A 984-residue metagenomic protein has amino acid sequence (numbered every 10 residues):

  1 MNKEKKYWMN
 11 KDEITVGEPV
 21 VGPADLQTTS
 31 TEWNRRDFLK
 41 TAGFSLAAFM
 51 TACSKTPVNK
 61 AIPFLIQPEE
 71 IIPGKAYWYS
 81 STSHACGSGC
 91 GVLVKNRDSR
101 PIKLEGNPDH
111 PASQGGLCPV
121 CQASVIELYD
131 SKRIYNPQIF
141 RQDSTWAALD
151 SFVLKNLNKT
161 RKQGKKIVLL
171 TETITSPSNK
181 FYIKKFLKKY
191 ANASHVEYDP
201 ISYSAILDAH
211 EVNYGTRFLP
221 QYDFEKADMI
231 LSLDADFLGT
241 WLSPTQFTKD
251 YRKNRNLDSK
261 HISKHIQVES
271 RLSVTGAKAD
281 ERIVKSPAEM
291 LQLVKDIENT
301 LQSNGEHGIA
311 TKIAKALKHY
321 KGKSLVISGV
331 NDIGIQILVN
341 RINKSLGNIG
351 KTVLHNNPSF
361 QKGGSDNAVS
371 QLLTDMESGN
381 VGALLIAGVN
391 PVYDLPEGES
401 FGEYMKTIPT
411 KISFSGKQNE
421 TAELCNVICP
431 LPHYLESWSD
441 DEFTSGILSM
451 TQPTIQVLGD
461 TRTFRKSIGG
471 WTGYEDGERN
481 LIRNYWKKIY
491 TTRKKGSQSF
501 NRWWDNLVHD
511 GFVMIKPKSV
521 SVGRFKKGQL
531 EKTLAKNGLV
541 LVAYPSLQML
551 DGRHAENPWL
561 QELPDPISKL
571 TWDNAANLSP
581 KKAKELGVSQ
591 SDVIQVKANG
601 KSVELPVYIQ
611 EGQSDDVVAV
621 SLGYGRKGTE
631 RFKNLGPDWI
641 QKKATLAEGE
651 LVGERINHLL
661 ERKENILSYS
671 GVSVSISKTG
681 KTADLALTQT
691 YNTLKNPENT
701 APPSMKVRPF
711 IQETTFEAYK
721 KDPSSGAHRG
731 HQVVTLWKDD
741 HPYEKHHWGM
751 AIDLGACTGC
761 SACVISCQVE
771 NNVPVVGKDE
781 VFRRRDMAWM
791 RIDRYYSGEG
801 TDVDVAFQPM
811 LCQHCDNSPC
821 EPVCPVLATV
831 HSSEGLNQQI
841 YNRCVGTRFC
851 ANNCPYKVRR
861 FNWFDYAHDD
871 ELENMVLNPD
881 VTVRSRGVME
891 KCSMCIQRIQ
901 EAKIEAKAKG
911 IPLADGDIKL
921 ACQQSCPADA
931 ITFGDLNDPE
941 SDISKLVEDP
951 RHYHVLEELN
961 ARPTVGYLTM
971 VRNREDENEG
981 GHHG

Functional and structural regions predicted by a protein language model:
M1-S303, I428, P564, T571-N577 (+4 more regions): N-terminal export/assembly segments and adjacent metallocofactor-ligating motifs of anaerobic energy-metabolism
D25-T29, V457-S519, D592, D779: N-terminal leader/propeptide and maturation segments of large enzyme subunits in energy/redox metabolism and hydrolases
L149-I167, K189, Q221-M229, I309-S324 (+2 more regions): Glycine-rich phosphate/diphosphate-binding loops that line cofactor/substrate pockets in enzymes
T240-H261, P396-I412, I447-M450: A short, gly/pro- and small-residue-rich
K321-K323, S328-I386, V392, L547: Acidic catalytic cores of enzymes that act on phosphate-bearing nucleotides/polynucleotides
G379, Y393-E436, K581, L586: Hydrophobic alpha/beta core scaffold segments
E436-Q456: Glycine/threonine-rich phosphate-binding loop and adjacent beta-strand/alpha-helix elements that clamp
K488-S568: Long, low-complexity segments enriched in small/aliphatic residues
